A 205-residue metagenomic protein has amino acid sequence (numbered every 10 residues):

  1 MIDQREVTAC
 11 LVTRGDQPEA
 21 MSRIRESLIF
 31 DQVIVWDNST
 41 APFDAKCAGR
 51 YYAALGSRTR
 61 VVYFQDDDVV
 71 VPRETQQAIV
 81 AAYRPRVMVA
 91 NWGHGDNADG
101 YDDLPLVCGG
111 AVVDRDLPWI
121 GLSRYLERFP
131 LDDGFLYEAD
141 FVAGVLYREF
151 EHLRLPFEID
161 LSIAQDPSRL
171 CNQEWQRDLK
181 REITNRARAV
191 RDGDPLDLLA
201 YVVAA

Functional and structural regions predicted by a protein language model:
I2-Q4, R23-V35: Short, acidic, metal-binding catalytic loop of nucleotide-sugar glycosyltransferases
I2-V7, V12-A20, L126-A205: C-terminal catalytic/acceptor-binding lobe
R14, D37-N38: Acidic ATP/Mg2+-coordinating residue in the GHKL
D16-S22, A41, N97: Short, charged/polar "capping" segments at the starts of alpha-helices and the immediately preceding loops
T40-G49, F135-Y137: A short, glycine-/small-residue-rich helix N-cap motif at loop->alpha-helix starts within glycosyltransferase
Y51-V61: Active-site nucleotide-sugar/metal-binding loop of Leloir-type enzymes
A54, V69-E138: Conserved catalytic core of nucleotide-sugar-dependent glycosyltransferases
R60-V70: Short beta-strand-to-loop acidic/aromatic patch adjacent to the donor-nucleotide binding site
